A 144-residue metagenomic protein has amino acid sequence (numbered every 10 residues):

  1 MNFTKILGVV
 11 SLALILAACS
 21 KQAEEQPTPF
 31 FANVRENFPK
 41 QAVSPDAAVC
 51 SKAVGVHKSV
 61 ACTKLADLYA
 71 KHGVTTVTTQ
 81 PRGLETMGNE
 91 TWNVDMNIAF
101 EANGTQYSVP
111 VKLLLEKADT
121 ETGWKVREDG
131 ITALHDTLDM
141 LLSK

Functional and structural regions predicted by a protein language model:
M1-G8: Bacterial N-terminal signal peptides that target proteins for export
I15-A18: C-terminal motif of bacterial Sec signal peptides marking the signal peptidase cleavage site
S20-Q22: Bacterial signal peptide processing site
F31-K40, T105, K125-K144: Low-complexity, intrinsically disordered terminal/linker segments enriched in charged and Gly/Pro repeats
A42-T91: Short solvent-exposed beta->alpha transition segments
H72, A99-P110, L134-T137: Short, cysteine-centered beta-strand-loop-beta hairpins and adjacent loop/turn segments enriched in charged/polar
T79-G83, P110-K117: Hydrophobic/aromatic beta-strand elements that line small-molecule binding cavities or substrate pockets in beta-rich
G88-I98, V109: A short hydrophobic beta-strand element
